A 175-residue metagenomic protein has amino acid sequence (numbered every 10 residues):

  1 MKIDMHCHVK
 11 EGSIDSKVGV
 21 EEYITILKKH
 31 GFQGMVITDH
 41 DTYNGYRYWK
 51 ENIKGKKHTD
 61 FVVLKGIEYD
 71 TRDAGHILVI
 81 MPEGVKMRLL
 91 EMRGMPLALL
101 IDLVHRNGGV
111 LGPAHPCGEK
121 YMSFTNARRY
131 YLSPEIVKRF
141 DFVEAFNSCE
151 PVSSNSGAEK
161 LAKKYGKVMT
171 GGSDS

Functional and structural regions predicted by a protein language model:
M1-R72, G94, G166: An N-terminally biased module of ancient metal coordination in phosphate/nucleic-acid-related enzymes
K2-M5, V79, P113: Active-site-proximal beta-strand elements of phosphoester/diester hydrolases
C7-D15, G84-S175: Domain-core and long-helix interface of multi-subunit machines
R47-K50, H76, F124-A127: Short secondary-structure transition/capping segments
G55, I80, A127: Aromatic- and acidic-residue-enriched segments that line the glycan-binding/catalytic groove of carbohydrate-active
T59, R72-I77, R106-G109: Beta-strand-turn-beta hairpins that frame and shape the catalytic cleft of phosphate-ester-processing enzymes
L64, L78-I80, E144-F146: Residues in well-ordered beta-strands of folded domains
Y69-E91: A basic- and aromatic-enriched beta-loop-alpha substructure that forms the phosphate/nucleotide- and DNA/RNA-contacting
